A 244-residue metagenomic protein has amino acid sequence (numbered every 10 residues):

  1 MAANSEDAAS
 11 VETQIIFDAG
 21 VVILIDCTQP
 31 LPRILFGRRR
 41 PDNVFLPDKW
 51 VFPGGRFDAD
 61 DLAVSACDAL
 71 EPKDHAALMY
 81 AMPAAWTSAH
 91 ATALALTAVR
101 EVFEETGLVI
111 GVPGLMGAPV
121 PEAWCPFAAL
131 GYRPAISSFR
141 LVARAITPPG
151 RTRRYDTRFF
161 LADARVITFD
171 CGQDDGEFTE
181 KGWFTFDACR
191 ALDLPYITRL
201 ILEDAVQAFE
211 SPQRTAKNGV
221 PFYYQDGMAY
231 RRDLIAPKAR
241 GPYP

Functional and structural regions predicted by a protein language model:
M1-P244: N-terminal leader/linker segments that precede catalytic domains of diphosphate-processing enzymes
